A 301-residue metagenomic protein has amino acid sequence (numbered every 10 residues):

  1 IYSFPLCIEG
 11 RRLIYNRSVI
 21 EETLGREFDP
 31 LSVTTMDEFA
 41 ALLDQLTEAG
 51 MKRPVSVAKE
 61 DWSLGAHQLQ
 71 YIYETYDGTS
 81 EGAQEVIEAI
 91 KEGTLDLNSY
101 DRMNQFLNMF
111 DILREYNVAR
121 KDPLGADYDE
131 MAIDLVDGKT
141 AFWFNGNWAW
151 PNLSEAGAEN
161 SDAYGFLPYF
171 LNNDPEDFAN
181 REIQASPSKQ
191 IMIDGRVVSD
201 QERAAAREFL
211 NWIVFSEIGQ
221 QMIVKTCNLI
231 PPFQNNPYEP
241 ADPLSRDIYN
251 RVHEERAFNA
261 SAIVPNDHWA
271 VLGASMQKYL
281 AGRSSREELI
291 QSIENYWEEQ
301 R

Functional and structural regions predicted by a protein language model:
I1-D29, A40-L42, A58-A89, N180-G195 (+1 more regions): Periplasmic solute-binding protein
E21, R26, Y116, A156-N228: Extracytoplasmic/periplasmic substrate-recognition and gating elements
L24-L31, D111-A126, K139, G157-A163: A local structural motif
D29-S32, T75-Q105, E155-A158, L171-E182 (+1 more regions): Short, solvent-exposed loop/beta-turn-alpha elements that line the ligand-binding surface or hinge of extracytoplasmic
T34-A40, K121-V136: Short helix-initiation/N-cap motifs at beta->coil->alpha
A40-Q45, A83-L124: Glycine-centered hinge/linker elements that transmit conformational signals in sensory and ligand-binding systems
G50, E217-Q221, I230-P240, Y249-R301: Conserved C-terminal helix/tail region of periplasmic/extracytoplasmic solute-binding proteins
M51-R53, D137-N145: Alpha-to-beta junction loops
